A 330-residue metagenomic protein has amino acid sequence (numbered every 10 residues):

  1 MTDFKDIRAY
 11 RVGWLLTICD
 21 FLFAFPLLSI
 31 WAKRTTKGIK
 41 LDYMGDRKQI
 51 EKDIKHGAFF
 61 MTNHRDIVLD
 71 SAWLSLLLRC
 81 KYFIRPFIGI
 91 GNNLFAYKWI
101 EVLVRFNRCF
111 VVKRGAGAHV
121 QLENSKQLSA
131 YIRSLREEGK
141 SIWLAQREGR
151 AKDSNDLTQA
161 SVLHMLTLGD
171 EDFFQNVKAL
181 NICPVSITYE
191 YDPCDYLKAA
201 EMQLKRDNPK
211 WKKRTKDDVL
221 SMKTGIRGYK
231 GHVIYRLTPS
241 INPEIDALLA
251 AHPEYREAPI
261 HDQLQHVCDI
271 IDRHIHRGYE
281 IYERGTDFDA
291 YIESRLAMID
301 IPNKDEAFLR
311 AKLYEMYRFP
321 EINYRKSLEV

Functional and structural regions predicted by a protein language model:
M1-A58, H64-S75, R79, E101 (+2 more regions): Membrane-anchoring hydrophobic helices of lipid-metabolizing enzymes
G13, K52-Q121, T167-N176: Catalytic core of membrane glycerolipid acyltransferases/transacylases, capturing the structured, soluble-facing
W14-L22, A72-L74, L103-R105, W143-G149 (+1 more regions): A broad, low-specificity signal for short, low-complexity segments enriched in glycine/proline and polar/charged
G38, G57, R85, A179 (+1 more regions): A residue-level signal for beta-strand positions that form part of recognition/binding surfaces within mature
K40-D42, M61, G89, K113 (+2 more regions): Residues in well-ordered beta-strands of folded domains
L41-I50, I90-L94, K98-I100, A130-R133 (+1 more regions): Catalytic micro-motifs at enzyme active sites that drive phosphoryl/nucleotidyl and oxygen chemistry
M44-D46, R65, G91-L94, C109 (+4 more regions): An acidic- and aromatic-residue-enriched active-site/binding cleft used to recognize and process polar
Q121-V330: Non-catalytic C-terminal accessory region of glycerolipid acyltransferases and related lyso-lipid remodeling enzymes
